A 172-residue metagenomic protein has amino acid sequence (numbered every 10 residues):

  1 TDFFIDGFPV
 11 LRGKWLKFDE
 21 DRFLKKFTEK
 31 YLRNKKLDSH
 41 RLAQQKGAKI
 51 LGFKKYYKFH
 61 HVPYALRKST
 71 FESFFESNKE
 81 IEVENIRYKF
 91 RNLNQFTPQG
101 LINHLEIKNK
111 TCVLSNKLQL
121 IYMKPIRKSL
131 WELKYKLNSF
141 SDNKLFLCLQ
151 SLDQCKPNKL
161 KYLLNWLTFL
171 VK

Functional and structural regions predicted by a protein language model:
D2-K172: ER/Golgi luminal nucleotide-sugar-dependent glycosyltransferases, focusing on the catalytic module
